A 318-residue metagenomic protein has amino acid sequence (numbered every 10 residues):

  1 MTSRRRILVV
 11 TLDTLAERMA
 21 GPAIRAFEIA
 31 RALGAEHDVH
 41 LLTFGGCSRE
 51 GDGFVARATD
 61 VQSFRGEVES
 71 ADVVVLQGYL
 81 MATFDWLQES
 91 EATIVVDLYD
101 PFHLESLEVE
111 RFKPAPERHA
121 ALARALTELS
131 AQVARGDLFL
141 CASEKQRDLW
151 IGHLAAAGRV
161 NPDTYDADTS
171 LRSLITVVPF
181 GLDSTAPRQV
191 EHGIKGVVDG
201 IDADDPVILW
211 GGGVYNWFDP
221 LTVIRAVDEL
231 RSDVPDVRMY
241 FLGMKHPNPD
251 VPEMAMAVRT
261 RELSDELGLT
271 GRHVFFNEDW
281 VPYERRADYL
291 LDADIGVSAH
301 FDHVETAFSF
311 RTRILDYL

Functional and structural regions predicted by a protein language model:
M1-C47, E69, E229-S232: N-terminal subdomain of nucleotide-sugar transferases
L8-T11, L140, L182-A186, G193-F218 (+2 more regions): Conserved donor-binding/catalytic core segment of Leloir-type glycosyltransferases
L12, A16, V96-T127, R147-H153 (+3 more regions): Acceptor-binding helix/loop patch of EC 2.4 sugar-transfer enzymes, predominantly nucleotide-sugar-dependent
L12-E17, A32-R65, V160-D168, P247: N-terminal strand-loop element at the rim of the active site of nucleotide-sugar-dependent glycosyltransferases
A20-G21, F218, D279-D288, D294-L318: Nucleotide-sugar-dependent
R65-E69, A134, A257, V281-D294: Short acidic alpha-helix that forms the nucleotide-activated donor recognition element in Leloir-type transferases
A131-V198, A203: Donor nucleotide-sugar binding/catalytic pocket of nucleotide-sugar-dependent glycosyltransferases
G243-H246, P252-D288: Nucleotide-activated donor-binding/catalytic signature segment of Leloir-type glycosyltransferases, i.e., the conserved
